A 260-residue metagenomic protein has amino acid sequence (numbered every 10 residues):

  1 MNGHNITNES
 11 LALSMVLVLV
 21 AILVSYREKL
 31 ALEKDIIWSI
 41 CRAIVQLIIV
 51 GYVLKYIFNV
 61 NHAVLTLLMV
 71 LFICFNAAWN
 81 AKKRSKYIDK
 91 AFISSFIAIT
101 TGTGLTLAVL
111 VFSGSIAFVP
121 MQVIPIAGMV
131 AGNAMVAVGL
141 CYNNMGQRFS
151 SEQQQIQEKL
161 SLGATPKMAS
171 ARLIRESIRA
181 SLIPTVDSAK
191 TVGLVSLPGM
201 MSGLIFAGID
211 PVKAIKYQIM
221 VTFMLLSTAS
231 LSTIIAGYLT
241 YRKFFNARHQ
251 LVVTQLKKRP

Functional and structural regions predicted by a protein language model:
H4-L17, N59-I73: Structural signature of hydrophobic alpha-helical transmembrane segments
I6, S10-S14, L65, Y87-C141: Loop-to-helix entry region at the N-terminal start of transmembrane alpha-helices in multi-pass membrane transporters
I22-K34, N76-Y87: C-terminal ends of transmembrane helices
I22-L23, G51-V53, C74-A78, G104-F112 (+3 more regions): Alpha-helical transmembrane segments of multipass membrane proteins
A31-V70: Loop-to-helix transition at the N-terminal end of transmembrane alpha-helices
N144-S181: Short cytoplasmic-facing helical segments at TM-TM junctions of multi-pass membrane proteins
D187-V212, K216: Non-cytoplasmic
V212-Y241: Hydrophobic alpha-helical transmembrane segments of polytopic membrane proteins
